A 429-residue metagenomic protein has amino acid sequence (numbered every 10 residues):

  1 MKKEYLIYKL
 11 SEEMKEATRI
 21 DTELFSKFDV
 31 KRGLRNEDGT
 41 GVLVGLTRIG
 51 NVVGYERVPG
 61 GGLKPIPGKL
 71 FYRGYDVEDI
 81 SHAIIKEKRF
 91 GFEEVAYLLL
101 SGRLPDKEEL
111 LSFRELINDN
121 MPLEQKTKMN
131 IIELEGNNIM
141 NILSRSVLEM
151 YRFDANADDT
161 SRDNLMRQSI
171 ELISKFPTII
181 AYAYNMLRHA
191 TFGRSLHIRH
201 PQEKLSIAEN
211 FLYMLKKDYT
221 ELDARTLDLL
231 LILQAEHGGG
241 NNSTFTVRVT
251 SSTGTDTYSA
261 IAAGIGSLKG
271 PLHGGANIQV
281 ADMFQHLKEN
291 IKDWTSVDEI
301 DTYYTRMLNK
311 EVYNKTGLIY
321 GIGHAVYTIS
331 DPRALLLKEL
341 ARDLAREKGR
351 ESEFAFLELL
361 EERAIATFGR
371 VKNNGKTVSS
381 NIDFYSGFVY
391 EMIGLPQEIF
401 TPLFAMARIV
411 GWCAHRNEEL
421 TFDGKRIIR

Functional and structural regions predicted by a protein language model:
M1-R429: Non-transmembrane, aqueous-exposed alpha-helical and coiled segments at domain scale
